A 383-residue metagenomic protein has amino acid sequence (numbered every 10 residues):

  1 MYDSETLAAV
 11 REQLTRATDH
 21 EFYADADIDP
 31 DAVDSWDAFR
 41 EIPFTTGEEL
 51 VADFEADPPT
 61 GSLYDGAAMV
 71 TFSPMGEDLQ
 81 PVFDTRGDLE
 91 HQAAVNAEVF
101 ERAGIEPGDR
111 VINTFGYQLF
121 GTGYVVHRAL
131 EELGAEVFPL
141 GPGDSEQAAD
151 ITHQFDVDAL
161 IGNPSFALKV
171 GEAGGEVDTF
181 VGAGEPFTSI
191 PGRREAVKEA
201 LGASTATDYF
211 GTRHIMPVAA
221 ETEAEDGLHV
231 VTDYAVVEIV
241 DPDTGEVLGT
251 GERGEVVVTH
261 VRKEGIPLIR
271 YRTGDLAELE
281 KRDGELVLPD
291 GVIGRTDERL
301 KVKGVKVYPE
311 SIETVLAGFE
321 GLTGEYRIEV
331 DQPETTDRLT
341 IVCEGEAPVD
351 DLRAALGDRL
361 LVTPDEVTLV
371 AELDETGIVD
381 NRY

Functional and structural regions predicted by a protein language model:
M1-A94, E101-R102, T335-V342, A347-Y383: Nucleotide 5′-phosphate-binding alpha/beta core
Y2-T15, E136, L140-Y383: Active-site glycine/GP-rich loop and adjacent strand/helix microenvironment that borders small-molecule binding pockets
Q13, D37, A93-R110, S145-V157: Conserved ATP-dependent adenylate/AMP-binding module captured primarily in the ANL superfamily
D78-E90, H127-A129, E136, A149-I161: Acidic/glycine-enriched edge-of-secondary-structure segments
Q80-F83, G104-V111, A135-L140, S204-T207: Short secondary-structure capping/junction motifs at helix and strand boundaries
L89, G116-Q118, S165-F166: Short glycine-enriched loops at secondary-structure junctions
N96, G108-I112, D178, R338-T340: Residues that mark the start of a beta-strand
E101-A135: Conserved AMP-binding loop of ANL adenylate-forming enzymes
